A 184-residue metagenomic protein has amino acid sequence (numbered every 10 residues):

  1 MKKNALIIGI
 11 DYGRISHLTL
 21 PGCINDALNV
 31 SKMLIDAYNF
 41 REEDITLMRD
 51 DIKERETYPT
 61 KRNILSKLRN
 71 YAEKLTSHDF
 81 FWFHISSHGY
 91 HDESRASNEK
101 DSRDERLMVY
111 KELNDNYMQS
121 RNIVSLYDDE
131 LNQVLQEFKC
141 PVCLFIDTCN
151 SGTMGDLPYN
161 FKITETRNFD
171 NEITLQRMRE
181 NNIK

Functional and structural regions predicted by a protein language model:
M1-T19: Short glycine-rich His-centered loop
K2, T57-S86, Y90-N160: Caspase-like (clan CD) cysteine peptidase catalytic core
A5-I7, L47, L144-I146: Structural beta-sheet core signal
I7-G13, M48-D50, I85-H88: Short loop/turn segments at strand-loop or loop-helix junctions that form parts of catalytic or ligand-binding pockets
G13-L28, K32: Glycine- and acidic-residue-enriched helix-capping/strand-helix junction motifs
N29-D44: Signal peptide-proximal N-terminal region of secreted/periplasmic/extracellular or secretory-lumen proteins
T46-P59: Short beta->alpha junction loops
L144, T148, G152-K184: Extracellular S/T/G-rich loop segment that most often corresponds to the catalytic His/Ser-adjacent loop
